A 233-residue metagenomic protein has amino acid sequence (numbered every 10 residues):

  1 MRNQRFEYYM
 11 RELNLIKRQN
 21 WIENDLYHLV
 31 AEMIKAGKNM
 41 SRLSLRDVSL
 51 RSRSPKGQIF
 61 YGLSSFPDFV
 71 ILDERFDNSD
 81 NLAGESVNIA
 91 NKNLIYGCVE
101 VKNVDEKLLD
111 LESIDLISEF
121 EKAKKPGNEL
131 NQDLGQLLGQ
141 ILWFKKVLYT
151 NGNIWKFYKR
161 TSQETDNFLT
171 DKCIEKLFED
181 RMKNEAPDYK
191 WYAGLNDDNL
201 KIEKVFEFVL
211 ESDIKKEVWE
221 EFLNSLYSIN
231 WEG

Functional and structural regions predicted by a protein language model:
M1-K146, I154, Y158-G233: A short, conserved, highly charged catalytic patch centered on acidic carboxylates
